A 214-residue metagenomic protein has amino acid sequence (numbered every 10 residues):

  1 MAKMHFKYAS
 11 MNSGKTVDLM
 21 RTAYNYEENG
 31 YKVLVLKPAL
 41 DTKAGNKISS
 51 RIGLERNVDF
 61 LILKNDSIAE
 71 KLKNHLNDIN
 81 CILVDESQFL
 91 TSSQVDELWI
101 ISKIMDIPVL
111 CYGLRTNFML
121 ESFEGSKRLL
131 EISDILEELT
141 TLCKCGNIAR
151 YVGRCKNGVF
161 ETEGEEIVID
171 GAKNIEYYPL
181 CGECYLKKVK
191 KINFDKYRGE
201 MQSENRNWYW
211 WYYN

Functional and structural regions predicted by a protein language model:
M1-L72, N117-R128, E138-T141, T162 (+2 more regions): Conserved P-loop
T22, S92-I101, G125: A short acidic, amphipathic alpha-helical/loop segment
D59-L83, S92-V95: Conserved RecA-like ASCE ATPase "motif II neighborhood" in helicase/translocase motors
D78-C81, I104-G113: Loop/turn-to-beta-strand initiation segments
E86-S87, G113-L114: Walker B catalytic acidic pair
F89-T91, F118: Catalytic P-loop NTPase motifs of RecA-like helicase/translocase cores
S133: Short basic (Lys/Arg) and small-residue
T140-F160: Conserved AAA+ ATPase core "coupling" helix
